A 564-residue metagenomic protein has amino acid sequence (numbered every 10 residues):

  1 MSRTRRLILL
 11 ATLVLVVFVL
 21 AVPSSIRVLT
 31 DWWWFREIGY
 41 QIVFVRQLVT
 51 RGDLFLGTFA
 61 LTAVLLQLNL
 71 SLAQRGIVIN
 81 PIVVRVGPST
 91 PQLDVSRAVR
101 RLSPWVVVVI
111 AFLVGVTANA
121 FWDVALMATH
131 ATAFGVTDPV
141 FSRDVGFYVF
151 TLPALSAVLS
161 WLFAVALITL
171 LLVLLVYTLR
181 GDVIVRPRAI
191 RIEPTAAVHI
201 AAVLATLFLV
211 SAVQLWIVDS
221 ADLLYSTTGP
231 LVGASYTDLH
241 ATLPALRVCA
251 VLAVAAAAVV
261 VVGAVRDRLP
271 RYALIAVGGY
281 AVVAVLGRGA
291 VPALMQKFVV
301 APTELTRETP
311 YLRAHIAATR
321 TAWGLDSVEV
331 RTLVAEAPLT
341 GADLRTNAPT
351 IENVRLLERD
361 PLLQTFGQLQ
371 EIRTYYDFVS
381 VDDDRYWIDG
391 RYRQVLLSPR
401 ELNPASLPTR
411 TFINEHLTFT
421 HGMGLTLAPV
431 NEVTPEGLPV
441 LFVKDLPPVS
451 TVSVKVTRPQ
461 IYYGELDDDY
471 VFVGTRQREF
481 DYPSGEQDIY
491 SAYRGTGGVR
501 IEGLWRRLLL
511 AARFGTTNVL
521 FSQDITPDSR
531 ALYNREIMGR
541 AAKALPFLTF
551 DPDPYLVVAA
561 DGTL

Functional and structural regions predicted by a protein language model:
T4-R5, L10-L564: Soluble extracytoplasmic regions of secretory-pathway and membrane proteins
